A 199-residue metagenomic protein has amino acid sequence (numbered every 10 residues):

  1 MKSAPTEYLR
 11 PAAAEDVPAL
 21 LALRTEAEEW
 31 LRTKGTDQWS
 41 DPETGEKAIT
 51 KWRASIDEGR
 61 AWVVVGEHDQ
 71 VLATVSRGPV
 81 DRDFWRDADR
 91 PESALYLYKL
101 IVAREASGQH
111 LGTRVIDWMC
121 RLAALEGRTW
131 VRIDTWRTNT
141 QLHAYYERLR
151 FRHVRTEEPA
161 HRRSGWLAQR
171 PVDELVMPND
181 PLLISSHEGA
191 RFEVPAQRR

Functional and structural regions predicted by a protein language model:
A14, A22-K34, Q38-S107, I116-W118 (+3 more regions): Acetyl-CoA-dependent GNAT
A94, T129, W136-T140, R148-L149 (+1 more regions): C-terminal "cap" of GNAT-fold acetyltransferases
H110: Glycine-rich phosphate-binding loop
V115, N139-L142: Conserved short alpha-helix immediately C-terminal to the canonical SAM/SAH-binding motif I of Rossmann-like
I116, A123-T135: Conserved GNAT acetyl-CoA-binding A-motif
